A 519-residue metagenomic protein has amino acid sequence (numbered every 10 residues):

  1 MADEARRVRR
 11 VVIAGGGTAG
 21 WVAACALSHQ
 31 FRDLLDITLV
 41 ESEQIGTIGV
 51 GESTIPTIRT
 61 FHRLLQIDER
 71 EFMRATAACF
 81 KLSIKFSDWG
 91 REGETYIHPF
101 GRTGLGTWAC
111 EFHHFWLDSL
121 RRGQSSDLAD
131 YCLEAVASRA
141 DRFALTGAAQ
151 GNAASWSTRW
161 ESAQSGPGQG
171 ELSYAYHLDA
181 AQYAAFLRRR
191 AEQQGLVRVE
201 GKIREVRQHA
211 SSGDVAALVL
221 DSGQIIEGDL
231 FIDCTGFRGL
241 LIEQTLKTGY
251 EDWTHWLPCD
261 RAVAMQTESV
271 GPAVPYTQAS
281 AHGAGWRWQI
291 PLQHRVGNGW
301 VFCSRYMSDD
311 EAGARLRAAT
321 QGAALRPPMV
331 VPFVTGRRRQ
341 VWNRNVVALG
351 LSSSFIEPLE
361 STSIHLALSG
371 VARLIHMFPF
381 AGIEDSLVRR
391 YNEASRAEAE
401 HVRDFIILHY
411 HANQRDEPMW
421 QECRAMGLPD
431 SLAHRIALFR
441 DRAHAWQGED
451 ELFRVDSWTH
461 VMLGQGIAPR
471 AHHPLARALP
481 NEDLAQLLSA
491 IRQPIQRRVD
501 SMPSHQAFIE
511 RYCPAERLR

Functional and structural regions predicted by a protein language model:
R9-L35: N-terminal Rossmann-like FAD-binding beta1-loop-alpha1 element of flavoenzymes
S28-V50: Glycine-rich FAD pyrophosphate-binding loop
V50-T146: Dinucleotide-binding Rossmann-like beta1-alpha1 core, especially the glycine-rich loop that anchors the ADP
S165-A312, V371: Predominantly flavin-linked oxidoreductase catalytic cores and closely associated redox partners
H282-V334, S354-L366, M377-E384: Conserved FAD/dinucleotide-binding core of flavoprotein oxidoreductases
V341-L359: Short FAD-binding loop at a beta-strand-to-alpha-helix junction that anchors the flavin cofactor in diverse
H376, F380-R519: Long, low-complexity C-terminal extensions of enzymes
